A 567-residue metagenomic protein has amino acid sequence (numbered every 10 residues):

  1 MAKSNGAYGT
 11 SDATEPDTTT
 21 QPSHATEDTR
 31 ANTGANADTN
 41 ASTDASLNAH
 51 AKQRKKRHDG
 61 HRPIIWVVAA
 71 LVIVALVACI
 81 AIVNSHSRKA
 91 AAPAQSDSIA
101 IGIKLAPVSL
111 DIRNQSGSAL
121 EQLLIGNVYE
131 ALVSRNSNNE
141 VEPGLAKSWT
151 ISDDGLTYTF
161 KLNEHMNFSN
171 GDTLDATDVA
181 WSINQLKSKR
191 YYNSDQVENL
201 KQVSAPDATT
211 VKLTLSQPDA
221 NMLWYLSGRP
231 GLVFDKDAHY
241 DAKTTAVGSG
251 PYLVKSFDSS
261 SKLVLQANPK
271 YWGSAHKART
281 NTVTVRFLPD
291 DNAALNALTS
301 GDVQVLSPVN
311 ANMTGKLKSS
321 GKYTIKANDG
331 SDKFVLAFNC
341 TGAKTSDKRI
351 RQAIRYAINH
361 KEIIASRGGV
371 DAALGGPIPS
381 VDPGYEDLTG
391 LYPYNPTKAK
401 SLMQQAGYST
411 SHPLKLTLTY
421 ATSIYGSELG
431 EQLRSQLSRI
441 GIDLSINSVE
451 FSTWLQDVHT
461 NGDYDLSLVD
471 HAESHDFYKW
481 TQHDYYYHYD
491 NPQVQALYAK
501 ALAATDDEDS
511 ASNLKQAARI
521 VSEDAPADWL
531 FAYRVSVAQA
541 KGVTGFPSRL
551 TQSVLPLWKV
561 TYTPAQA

Functional and structural regions predicted by a protein language model:
I103-D153, N184, V247: N-terminal lobe/hinge region of extracytoplasmic solute-binding protein
E140, L226-A278, T282, Q566: Gly/Pro-rich hinge or "lid" segments in bacterial periplasmic/extracellular proteins
D195-D235, S256-D258: Surface-exposed binding/hinge segments that line and control ligand-binding clefts or catalytic entry sites
Y240, K270-K316, D443: Ligand-site clamp/hinge motif
T341-D382, E428-L429, V521-W529: Periplasmic-binding protein-like
Y356, A372-Q405, S423-S427: Structural transition elements
S445-W454, Y478-G542, Q566-A567: Extracytoplasmic/peripheral linker and loop segments enriched in polar/acidic and small residues with frequent Thr/Pro
V537-A567: Long beta-strand-rich cores associated with HINT superfamily self-processing modules
